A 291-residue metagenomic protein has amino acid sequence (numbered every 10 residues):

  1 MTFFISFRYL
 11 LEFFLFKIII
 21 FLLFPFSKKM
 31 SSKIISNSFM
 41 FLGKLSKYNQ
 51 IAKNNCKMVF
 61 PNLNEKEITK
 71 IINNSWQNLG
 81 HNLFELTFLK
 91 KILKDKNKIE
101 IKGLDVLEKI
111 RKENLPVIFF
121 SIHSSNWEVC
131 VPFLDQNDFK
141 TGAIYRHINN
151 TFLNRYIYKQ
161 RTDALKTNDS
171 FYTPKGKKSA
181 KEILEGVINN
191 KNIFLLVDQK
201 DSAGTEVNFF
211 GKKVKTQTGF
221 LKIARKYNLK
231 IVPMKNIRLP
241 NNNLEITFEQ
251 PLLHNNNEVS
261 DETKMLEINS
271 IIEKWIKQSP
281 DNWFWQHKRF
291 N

Functional and structural regions predicted by a protein language model:
T2-S121, Y156: Membrane-anchoring hydrophobic helices of lipid-metabolizing enzymes
F21-F26, N126-E128, L153, K181-F194: Short, composition-biased local secondary-structure segments
I51, N150-T151, V214-Q217: Active-site metal-coordination segments of metallo-dependent hydrolases
K70-N73, K109-K112, Q136, K177-N291: Non-catalytic C-terminal accessory region of glycerolipid acyltransferases and related lyso-lipid remodeling enzymes
I99-E100, S124, N150, T173-K177 (+2 more regions): A conditional alpha-helix N-cap/helix-loop micro-motif detector
E113-K175, S202-E206: Catalytic core of membrane glycerolipid acyltransferases/transacylases, capturing the structured, soluble-facing
